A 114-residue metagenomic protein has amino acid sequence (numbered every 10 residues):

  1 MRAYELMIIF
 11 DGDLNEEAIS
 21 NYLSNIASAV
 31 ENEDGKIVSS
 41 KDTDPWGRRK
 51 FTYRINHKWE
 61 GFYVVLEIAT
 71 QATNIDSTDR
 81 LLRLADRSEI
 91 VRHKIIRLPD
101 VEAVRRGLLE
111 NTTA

Functional and structural regions predicted by a protein language model:
M1-G61, A69-A114: Long, contiguous binding/interaction regions
